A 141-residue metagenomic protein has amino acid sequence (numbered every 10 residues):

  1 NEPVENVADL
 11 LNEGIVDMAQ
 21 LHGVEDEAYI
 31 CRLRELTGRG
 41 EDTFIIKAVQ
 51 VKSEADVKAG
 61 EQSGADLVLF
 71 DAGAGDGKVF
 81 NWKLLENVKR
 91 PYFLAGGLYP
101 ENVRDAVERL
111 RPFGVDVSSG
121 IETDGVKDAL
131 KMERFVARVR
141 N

Functional and structural regions predicted by a protein language model:
N1-R104: Conserved anion-binding
E13, R109, R138-N141: Residues within well-ordered alpha-helical secondary structure of globular protein domains
V16, P112-V115: Proline-aspartate-enriched helix->loop->beta-strand connector
I30-L36, L85, S118-N141: C-terminal helical cap(s) of enzyme catalytic domains, especially alpha/beta-barrels
A95, G114-S118: Conserved active-site loop/cleft motifs that coordinate metal ions or position small ligands
D105-P112: Short glycine/proline-rich, acidic loop/turn segments that cap or connect secondary-structure elements
